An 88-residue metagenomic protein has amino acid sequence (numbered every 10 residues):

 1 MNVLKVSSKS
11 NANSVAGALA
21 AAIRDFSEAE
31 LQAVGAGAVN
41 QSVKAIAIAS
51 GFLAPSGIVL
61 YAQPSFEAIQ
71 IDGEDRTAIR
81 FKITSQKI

Functional and structural regions predicted by a protein language model:
M1-N2, I88: Low-complexity, interaction-prone regions
N2-A29: An N-terminal amphipathic alpha-helical segment
I23-F26, A49-L53, R80-I83: Short, low-complexity, polar/charged sequence segments that are solvent-exposed and flexible
Q32-A33: Active-site-adjacent beta-strand anchor residues
A36-A62: Short, hydrophobic/π-rich interface segment
A54-I88: C-terminal edge-of-domain segments
